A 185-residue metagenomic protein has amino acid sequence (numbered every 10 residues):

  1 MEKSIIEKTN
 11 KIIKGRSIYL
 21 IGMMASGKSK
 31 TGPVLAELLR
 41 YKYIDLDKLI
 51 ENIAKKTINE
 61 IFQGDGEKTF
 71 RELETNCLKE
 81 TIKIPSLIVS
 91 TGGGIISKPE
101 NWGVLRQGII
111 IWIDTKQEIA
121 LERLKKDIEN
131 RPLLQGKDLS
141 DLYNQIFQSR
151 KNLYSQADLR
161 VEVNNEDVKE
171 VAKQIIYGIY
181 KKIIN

Functional and structural regions predicted by a protein language model:
E2-I13, V34, L38, R106 (+1 more regions): NTP-dependent small-molecule kinase module
L20: Hydrophobic anchor at the beta1->P-loop junction of P-loop NTPases
M23: P-loop (Walker A) phosphate-binding loop of NTP-binding proteins
S29: Walker A/P-loop
L46-G94, P99-V104, N130-P132, N144 (+1 more regions): ATP-dependent small-molecule kinase phosphotransfer cores that center on conserved nucleotide phosphate-binding segments
G93-I95, K116-E118, E166: Short glycine-rich anion-binding loops that position phosphate/pyrophosphate groups of nucleotides and phosphorylated
Q107-K151: A glycine- and Lys/Arg-enriched "phosphate-lid" helix/loop adjacent to the NTP-binding pocket of small-molecule kinases
